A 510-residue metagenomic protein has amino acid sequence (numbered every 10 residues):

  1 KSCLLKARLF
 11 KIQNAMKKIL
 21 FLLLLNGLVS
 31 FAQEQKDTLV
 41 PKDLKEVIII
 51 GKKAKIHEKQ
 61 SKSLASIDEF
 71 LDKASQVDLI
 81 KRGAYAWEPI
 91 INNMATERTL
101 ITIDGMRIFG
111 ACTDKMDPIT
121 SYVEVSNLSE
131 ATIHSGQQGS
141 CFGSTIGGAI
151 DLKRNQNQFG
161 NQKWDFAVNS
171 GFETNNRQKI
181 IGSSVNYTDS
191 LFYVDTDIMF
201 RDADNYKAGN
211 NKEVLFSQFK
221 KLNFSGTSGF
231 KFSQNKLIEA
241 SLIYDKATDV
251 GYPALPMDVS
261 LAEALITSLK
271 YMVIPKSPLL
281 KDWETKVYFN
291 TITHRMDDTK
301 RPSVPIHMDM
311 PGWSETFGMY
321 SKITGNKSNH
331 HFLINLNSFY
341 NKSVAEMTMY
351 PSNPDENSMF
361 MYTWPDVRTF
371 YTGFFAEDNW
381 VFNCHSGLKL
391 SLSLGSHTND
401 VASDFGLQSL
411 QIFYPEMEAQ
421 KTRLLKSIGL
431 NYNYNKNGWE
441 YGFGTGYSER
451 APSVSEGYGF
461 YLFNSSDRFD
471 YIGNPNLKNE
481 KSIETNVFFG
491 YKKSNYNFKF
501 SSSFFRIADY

Functional and structural regions predicted by a protein language model:
Q33-D68, T96: Short, acidic, small-residue-rich periplasmic hinge/interaction motif at the N-terminus of Gram-negative outer-membrane
D68-R107: Extracytoplasmic beta-strand/coil segments of soluble accessory domains associated with Gram-negative outer-membrane
R107-G136: Short acidic/polar hinge/loop motifs at secondary-structure boundaries that mediate gating or recognition
S126-E130, G139-N210, S217-N223: Outer-membrane beta-barrel translocator/receptor signature
N176-D202, K212-T248, V259-P275, I323-N329 (+2 more regions): Transmembrane beta-barrel wall of Gram-negative outer-membrane proteins
A203-N205, L215-S217, N235-W283, F289-T316 (+3 more regions): Flexible loop and strand-edge segments within Gram-negative outer membrane beta-barrel domains
L255-K281, P311-T316, V367, P415-N435 (+1 more regions): Outer-membrane beta-barrel signature, preferentially recognizing the C-terminal barrel domain of Gram-negative
F332-E440, G444-G446, A451-P452, Y461-D467: Signature of Gram-negative outer-membrane beta-barrel scaffolds
